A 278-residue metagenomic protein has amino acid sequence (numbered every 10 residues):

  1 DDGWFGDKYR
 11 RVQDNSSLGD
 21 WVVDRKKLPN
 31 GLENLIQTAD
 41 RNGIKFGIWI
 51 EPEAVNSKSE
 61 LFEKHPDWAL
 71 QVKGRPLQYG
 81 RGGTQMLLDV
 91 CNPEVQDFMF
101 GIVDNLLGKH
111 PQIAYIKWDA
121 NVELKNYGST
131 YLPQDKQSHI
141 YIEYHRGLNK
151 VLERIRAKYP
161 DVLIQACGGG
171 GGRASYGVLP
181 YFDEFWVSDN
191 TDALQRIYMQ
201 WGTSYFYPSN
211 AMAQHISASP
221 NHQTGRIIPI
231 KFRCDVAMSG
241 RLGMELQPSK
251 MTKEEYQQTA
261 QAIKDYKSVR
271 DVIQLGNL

Functional and structural regions predicted by a protein language model:
D1-G101, H110, Y115: Aromatic-lined carbohydrate-binding/catalytic grooves of carbohydrate-active enzymes
G3-W4, K8-R10, L18, G82-K158 (+2 more regions): Polysaccharide-binding and catalytic clefts of secreted carbohydrate-active enzymes
D14, E51, P133-Q134, D183: Glycine-rich, phosphate-binding/catalytic loops in enzymes
D14, W21, L28, L32 (+7 more regions): Active-site-proximal structural scaffolding
N34-F46, L106-Q112, V151-V162, G240: A structural motif corresponding to the C-terminal end of an alpha-helix and its immediate exit/capping segment
F46-I50, I116-W118, Q165-A166, M244: Hydrophobic faces of well-ordered beta-strands that scaffold small-molecule active sites in alpha/beta enzyme cores
N56-S57, L61-D97, I142-S249: Glycan-recognition surfaces
E245-L278: Glycan-recognition and catalytic regions of carbohydrate-active enzymes
